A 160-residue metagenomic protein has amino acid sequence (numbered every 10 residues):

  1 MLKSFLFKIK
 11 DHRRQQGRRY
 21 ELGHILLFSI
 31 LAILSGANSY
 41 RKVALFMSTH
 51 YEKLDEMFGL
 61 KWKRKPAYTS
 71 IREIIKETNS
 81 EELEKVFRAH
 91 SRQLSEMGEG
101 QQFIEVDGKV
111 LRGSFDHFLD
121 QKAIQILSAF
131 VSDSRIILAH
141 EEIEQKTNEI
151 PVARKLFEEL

Functional and structural regions predicted by a protein language model:
M1-V106, G113-S114, D120, S128-H140: Dynamic "connector" segments at or just before major functional cores
S70, R112, Q145-E149: Noncatalytic linker/hinge segments flanking ATPase motor cores
L119-L160: Electropositive, glycine- and tryptophan-enriched low-complexity nucleic-acid-binding patches
